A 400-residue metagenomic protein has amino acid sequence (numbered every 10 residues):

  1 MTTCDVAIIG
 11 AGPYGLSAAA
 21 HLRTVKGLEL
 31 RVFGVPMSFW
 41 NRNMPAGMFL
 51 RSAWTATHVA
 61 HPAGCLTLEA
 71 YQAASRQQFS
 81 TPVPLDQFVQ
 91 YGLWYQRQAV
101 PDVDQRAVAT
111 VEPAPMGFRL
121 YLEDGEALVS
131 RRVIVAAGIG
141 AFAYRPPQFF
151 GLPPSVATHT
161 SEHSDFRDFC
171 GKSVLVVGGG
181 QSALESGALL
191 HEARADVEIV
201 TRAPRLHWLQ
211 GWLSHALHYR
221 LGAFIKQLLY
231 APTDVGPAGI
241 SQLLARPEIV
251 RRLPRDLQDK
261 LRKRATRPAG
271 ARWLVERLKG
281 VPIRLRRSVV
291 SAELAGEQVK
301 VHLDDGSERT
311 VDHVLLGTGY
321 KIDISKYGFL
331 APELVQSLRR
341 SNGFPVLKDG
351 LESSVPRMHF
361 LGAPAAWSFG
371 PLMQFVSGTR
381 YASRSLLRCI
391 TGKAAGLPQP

Functional and structural regions predicted by a protein language model:
M1-M37, Q77-Q181, E185-P400: Flavin (primarily FAD) cofactor-binding/catalytic cores of flavoenzymes
W40: Charged, glycine-enriched surface loops/patches that mediate electrostatic binding to polyanionic ligands
M44-S75, L228-R251: Flavin (FAD/FMN) cofactor-binding and adjacent substrate-gating region of FAD-dependent oxidoreductase domains
